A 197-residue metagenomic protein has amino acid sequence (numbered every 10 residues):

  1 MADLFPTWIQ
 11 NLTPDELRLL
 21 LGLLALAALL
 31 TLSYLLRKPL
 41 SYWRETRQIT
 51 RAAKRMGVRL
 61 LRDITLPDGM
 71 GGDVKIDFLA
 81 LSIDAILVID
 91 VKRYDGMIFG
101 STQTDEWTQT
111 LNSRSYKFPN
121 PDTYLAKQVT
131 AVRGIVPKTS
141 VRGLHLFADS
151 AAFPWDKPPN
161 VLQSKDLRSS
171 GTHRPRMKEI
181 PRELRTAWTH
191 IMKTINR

Functional and structural regions predicted by a protein language model:
M1-V74, L81-I86, D95, L111-R197: Surface-exposed interaction regions that form or flank ligand-binding interfaces
V88-M97, T104: Active-site ExK catalytic segment of metal-dependent nucleases
Q103-L111: Short, basic/glycine-rich phosphate-binding loops at helix/coil junctions that contact nucleotide phosphates
